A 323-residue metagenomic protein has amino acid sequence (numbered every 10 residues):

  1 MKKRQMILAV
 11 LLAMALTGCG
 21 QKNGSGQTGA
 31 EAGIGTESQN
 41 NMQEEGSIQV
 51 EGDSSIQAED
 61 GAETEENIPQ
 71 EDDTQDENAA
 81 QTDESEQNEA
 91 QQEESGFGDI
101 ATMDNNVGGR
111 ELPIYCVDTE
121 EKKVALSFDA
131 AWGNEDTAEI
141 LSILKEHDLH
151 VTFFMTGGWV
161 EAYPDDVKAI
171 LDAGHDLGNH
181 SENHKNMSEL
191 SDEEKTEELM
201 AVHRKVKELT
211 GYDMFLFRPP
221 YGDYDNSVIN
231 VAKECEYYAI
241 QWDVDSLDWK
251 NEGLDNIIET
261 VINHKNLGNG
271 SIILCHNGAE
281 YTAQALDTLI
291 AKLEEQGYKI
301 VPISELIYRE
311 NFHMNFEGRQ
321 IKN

Functional and structural regions predicted by a protein language model:
M1-Q5, V10: Positively charged n-region of N-terminal signal peptides that target proteins for export
A15-G18: C-terminal motif of bacterial Sec signal peptides marking the signal peptidase cleavage site
K22-V117: N-terminal, intrinsically disordered, polar/charged segments of Gram-positive cell-envelope systems that serve as
G96-N186, L190, E194-E198, H203-K205 (+1 more regions): Active-site beta->alpha N-cap acidic-glycine motif
E111-T119, H147, E161, Y281-N323: C-terminal domain-boundary segment and adjacent tail
V124-S127, V151-M155, D176-N179, F215-P219 (+3 more regions): Structural recognition of the beta-strand scaffold that forms the well-ordered cores of secreted hydrolase catalytic
A131, T156-G158, E182, G222 (+3 more regions): Active-site beta-loop-alpha junctions enriched in small/polar residues
N134-D136, K185-Y212, D223-N269, T282-A285: Alpha-helical scaffold elements lining the catalytic groove of polysaccharide deacetylases
